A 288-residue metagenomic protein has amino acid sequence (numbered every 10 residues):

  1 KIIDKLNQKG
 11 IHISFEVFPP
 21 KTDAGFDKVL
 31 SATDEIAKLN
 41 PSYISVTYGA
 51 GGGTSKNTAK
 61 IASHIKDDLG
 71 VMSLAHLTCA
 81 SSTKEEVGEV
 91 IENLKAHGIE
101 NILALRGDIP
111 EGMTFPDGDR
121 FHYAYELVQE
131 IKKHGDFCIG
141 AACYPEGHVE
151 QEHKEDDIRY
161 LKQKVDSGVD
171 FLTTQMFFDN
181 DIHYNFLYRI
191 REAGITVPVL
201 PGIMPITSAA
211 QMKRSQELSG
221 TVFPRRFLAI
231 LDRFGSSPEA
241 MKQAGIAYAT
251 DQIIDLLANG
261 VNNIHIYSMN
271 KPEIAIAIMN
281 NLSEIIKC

Functional and structural regions predicted by a protein language model:
K1-F15, T22-D23, Q129-K132, L228 (+2 more regions): N-terminal amphipathic alpha-helix/helix-capping segment at the start of soluble metabolic enzymes
K1-I3, A24-F26, G52-H64, T83-E89 (+4 more regions): Active-site-adjacent beta->alpha loops and helix N-cap segments on the catalytic face of soluble alpha/beta enzymes
H12-K28, S73-E85, G140-D156, R233-A247: Active-site mouth loops of central-metabolism enzymes
S14, S45, L103-A104, T173 (+1 more regions): Conserved beta-strand positions in the central sheet of alpha/beta enzyme cores
E16, I44, L94, K164 (+3 more regions): Conserved, mostly hydrophobic/aromatic
V17-P20, T47-G51, H76-S82, G107-D108 (+5 more regions): Active-site beta-loop-alpha junctions enriched in small/polar residues
D23-I36, T58, K84-E92, H153-Q163 (+1 more regions): Short, acidic/polar
G118-Y144, G194-I246, D251, L282-C288: Active-site pocket-lining/capping segments in soluble small-molecule metabolic enzymes
